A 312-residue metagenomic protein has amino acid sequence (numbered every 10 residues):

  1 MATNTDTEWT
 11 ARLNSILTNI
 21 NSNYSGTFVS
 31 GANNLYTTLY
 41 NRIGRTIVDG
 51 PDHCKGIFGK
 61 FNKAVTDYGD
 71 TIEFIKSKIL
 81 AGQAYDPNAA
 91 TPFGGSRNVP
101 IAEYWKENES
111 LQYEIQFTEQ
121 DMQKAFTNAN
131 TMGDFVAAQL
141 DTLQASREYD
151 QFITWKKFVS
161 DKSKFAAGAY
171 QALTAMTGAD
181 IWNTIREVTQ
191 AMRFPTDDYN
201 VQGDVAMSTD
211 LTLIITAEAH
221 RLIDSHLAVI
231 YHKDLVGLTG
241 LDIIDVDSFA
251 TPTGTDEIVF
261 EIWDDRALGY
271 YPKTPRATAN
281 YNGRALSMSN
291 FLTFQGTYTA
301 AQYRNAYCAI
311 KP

Functional and structural regions predicted by a protein language model:
M1-Y40, T239-P312: Extended, compositionally biased alpha-helical segments that mediate assembly or anchoring
I16, I20-Y24, G50, M192 (+1 more regions): Short, flexible helical or helix-coil boundary motifs
N33-K55, I75-I79, T118-K124, A129 (+2 more regions): Hydrophobic alpha-helical segments involved in membrane association or supramolecular assembly
T37-I115: Assembly/oligomerization interface modules of large self-assembling protein complexes
I43, L143, R147, T189-M192: Hydrophobic, Leu/Ile/Phe/Ala-enriched alpha-helical segments that form helix-helix packing faces
N98-G168, N290-L292: Long, contiguous amphipathic alpha-helices that act as assembly "spine/axial" helices in icosahedral shell and virion
I101-W105, M122, G168-W182, T189-M192: Long, hydrophobic alpha/beta structural blocks
A179-A279: Extended oligomerization regions of viral-like shell subunits
